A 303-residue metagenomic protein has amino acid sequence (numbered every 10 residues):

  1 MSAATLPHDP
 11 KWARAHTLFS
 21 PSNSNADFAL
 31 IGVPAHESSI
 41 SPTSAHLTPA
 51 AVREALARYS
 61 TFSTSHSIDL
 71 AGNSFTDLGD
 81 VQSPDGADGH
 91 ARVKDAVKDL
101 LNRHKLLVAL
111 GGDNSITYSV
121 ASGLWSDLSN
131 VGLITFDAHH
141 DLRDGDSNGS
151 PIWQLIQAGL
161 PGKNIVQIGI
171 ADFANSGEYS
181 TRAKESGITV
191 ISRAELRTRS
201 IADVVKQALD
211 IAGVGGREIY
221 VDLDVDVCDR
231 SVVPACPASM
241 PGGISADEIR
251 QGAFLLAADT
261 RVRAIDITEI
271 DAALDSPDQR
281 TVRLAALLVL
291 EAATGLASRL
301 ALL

Functional and structural regions predicted by a protein language model:
S2-L303: Conserved alpha-helical scaffold segments that buttress catalytic/binding sites
